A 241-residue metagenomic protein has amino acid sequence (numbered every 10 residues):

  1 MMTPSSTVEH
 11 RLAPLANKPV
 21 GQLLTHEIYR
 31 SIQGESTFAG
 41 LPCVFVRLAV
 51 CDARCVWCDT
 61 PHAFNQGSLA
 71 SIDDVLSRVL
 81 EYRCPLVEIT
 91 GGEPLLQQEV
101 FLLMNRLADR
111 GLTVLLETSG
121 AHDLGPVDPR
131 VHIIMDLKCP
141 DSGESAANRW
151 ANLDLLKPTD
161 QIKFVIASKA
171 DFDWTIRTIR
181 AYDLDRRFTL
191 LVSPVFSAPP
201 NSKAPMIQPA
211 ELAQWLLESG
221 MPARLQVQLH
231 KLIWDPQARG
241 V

Functional and structural regions predicted by a protein language model:
M1-A49, A53-W57, E218-R224, I233: Flexible, acidic/Gly-rich N-terminal and inter-domain linker regions that tether and position cofactor-handling modules
T3, T7, T25, T37 (+7 more regions): Residue-identity detector for threonine
H10-R11, V20-L23, E27, P42-F45 (+1 more regions): Conserved Radical SAM active-site core
R30, S36, V87-E88, G240: Short glycine- and Lys/Arg-enriched binding-loop motifs that mark or flank ligand-binding interfaces
R30-T37, T60, P129-M135, I166: Short, mixed-charge, low-aromatic patches
Q33, L76-L80, R180: Generic structural signal for well-ordered alpha-helical scaffold segments
R47-A49, V75-L76, A147-N148: Short hydrophobic/aromatic-rich motifs at helix boundaries and adjacent loops
L95-V241: Conserved AdoMet/S-adenosylmethionine-binding subsite of the radical SAM
